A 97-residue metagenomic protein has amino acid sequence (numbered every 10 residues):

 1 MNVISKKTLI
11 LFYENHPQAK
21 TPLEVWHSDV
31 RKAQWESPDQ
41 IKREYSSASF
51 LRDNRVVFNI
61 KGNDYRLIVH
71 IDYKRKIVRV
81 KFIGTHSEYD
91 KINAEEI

Functional and structural regions predicted by a protein language model:
M1-D64, Y73-R79, H86-I97: Basic, Lys/Arg-enriched alpha-helical interface segments
